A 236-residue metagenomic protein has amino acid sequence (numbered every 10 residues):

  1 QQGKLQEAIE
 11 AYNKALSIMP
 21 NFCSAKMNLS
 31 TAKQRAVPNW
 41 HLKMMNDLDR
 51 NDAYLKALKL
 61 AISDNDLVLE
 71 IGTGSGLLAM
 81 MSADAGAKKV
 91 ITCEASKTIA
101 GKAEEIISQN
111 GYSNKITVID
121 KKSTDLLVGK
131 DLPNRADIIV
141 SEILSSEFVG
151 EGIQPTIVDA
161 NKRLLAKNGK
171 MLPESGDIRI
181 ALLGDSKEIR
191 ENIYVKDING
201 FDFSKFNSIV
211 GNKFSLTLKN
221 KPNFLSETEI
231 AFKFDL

Functional and structural regions predicted by a protein language model:
N13-M19, S30-I71, G76-L236: Class I SAM-binding transferase module
